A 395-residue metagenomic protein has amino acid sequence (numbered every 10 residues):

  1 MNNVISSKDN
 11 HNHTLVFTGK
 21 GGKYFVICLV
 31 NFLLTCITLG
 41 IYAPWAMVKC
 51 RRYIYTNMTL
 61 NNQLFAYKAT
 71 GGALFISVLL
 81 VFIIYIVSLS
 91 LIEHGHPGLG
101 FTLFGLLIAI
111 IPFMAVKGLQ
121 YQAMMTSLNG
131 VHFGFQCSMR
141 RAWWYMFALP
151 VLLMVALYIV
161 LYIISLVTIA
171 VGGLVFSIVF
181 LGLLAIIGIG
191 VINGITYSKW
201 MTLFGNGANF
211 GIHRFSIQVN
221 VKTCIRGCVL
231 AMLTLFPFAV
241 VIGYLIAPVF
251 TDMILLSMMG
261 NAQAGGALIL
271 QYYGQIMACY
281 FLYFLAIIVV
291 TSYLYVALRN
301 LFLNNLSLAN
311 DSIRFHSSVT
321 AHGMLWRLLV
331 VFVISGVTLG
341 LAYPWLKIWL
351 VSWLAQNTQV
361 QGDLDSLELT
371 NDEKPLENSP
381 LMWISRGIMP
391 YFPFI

Functional and structural regions predicted by a protein language model:
M1-Y24, C28-L161, S165, I189-M201: Transmembrane-helix bundle segments that line or gate the permeation/cavity pathway in multi-pass membrane proteins
N2, M232, A247-P248, Y280-I395: Intrinsically disordered cytosolic tails
L33-Y42, A170-V175, V333-A342: Short hydrophobic membrane-inserting alpha-helices and related fusion/pore-forming segments
Y55-L64, Q122-M139, T202-C224, N300-H322 (+1 more regions): Juxtamembrane inter-helical linkers in multi-pass membrane proteins
I86-L107, L157-I189, A239-T291, K347 (+2 more regions): Membrane-helix interface segments in multi-pass membrane proteins
I111-Q120, L149-P150, A185, I189 (+3 more regions): Hydrophobic alpha-helical transmembrane segments of membrane proteins
A142-W143, R214-T234, G274-Q275, V319-M324 (+2 more regions): Membrane-water interface at loop-to-transmembrane-helix junctions
I164-A231: Loop-centered beta-sheet repeat module
